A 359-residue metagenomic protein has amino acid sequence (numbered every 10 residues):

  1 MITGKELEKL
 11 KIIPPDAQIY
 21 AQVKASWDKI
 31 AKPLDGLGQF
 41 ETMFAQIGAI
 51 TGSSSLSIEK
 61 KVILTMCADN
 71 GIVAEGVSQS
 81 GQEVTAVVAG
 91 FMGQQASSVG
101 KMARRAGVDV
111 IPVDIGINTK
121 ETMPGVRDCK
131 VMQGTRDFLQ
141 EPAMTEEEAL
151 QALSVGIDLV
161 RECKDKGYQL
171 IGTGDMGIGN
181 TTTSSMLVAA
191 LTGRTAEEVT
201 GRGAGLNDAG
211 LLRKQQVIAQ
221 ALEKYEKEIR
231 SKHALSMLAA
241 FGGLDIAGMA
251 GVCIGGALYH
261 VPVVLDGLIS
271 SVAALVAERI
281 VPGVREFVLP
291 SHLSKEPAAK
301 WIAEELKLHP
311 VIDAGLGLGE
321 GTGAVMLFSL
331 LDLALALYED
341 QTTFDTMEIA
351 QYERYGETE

Functional and structural regions predicted by a protein language model:
M1-E359: N-terminal loops that bind phosphate or other acidic moieties and the adjacent beta-alpha structural core
